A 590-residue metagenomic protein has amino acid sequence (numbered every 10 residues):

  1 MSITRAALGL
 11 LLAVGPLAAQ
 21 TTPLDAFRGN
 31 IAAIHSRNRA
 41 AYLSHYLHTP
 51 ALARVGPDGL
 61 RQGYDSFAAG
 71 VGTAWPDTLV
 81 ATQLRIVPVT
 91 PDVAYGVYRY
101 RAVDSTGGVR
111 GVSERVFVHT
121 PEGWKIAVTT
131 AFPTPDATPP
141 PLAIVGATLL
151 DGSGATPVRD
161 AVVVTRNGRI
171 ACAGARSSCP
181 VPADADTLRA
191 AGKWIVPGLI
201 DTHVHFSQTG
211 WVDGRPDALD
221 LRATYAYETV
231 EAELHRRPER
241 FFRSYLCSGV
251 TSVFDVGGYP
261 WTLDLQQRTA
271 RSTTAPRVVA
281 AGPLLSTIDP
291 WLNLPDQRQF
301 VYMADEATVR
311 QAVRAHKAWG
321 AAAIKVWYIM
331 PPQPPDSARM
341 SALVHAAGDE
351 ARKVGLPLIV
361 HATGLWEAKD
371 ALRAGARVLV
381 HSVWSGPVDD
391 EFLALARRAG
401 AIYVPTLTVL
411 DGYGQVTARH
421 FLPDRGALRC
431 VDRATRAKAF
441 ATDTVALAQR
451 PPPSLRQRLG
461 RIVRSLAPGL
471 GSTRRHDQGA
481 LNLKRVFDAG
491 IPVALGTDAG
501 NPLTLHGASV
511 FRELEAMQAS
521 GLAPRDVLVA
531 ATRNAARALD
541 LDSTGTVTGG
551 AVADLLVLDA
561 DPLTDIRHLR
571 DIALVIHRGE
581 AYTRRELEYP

Functional and structural regions predicted by a protein language model:
T22, D65-R110, D136: Surface-exposed, charged secondary-structure patches
R37-V55: Short, well-ordered alpha-helical segments enriched in acidic and aromatic residues
R110-P135, I170: Short beta-strand edge/turn micro-motifs at domain boundaries
L149-V162, A175-S178, D477, L505-A508 (+2 more regions): Acidic, glycine-enriched loop/beta-strand segments at the rims of small-molecule binding/catalytic pockets
A155-V196: Histidine-rich, glycine-flanked metal-binding segment
W194-T269, A371-A374: Metal-associated gating/positioning segment near the N- to mid-region
H235-D264, A275-P283, G320-P331, P357 (+4 more regions): Divalent metal-dependent hydrolysis catalytic cores, especially in the metallo-beta-lactamase
Q311-P334, V383-S520: Active-site neighborhoods of metal-dependent hydrolases
